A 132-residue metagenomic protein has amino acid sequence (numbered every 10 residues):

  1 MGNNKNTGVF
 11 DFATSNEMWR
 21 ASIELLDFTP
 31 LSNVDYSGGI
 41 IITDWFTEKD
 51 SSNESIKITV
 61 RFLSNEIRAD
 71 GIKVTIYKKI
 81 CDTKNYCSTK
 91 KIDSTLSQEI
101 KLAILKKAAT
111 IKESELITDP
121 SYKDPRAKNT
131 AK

Functional and structural regions predicted by a protein language model:
M1-K132: Ser/Thr-rich, low-complexity intrinsically disordered terminal regions
